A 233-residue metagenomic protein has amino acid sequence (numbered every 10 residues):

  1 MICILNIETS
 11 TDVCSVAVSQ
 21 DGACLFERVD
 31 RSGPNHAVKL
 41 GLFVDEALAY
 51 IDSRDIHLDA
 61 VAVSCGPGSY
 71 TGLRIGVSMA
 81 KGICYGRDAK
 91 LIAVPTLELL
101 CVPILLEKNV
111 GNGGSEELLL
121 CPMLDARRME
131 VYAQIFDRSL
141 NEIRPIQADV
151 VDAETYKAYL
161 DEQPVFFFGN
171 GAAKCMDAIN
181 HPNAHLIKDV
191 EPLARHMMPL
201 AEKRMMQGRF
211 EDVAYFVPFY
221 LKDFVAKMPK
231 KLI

Functional and structural regions predicted by a protein language model:
M1, Q207-R209, K227-I233: SAM-dependent methyltransferases
M1-P67: N-terminal beta-alpha supersecondary unit
A23, N35, K90-P192, Y220 (+2 more regions): Surface "functional belts" at beta-alpha junctions
R31-K39, Y70, R74, S78 (+2 more regions): Residues at secondary-structure transition points
A47-I51, G86, I104, A194-M205: Stable alpha-helical structural segments in soluble proteins, enriched in small hydrophobic residues
A62-L91, T96: DPxDG-like acidic metal-binding loop motif
D189-F219: Glycine-rich phosphate-binding/hydrolytic loop that grips phosphoryl groups
